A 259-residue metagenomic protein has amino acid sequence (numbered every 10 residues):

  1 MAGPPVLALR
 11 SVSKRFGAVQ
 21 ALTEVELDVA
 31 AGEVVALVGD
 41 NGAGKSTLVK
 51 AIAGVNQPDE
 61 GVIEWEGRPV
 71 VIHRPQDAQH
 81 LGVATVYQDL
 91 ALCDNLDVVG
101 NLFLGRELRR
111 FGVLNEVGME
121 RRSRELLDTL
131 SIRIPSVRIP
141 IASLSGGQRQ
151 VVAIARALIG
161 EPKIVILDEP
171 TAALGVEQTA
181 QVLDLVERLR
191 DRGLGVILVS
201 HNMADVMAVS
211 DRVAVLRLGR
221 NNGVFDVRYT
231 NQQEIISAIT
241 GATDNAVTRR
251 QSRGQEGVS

Functional and structural regions predicted by a protein language model:
A2-S259: Glycine-rich phosphate-binding loops of nucleotide-dependent enzymes
